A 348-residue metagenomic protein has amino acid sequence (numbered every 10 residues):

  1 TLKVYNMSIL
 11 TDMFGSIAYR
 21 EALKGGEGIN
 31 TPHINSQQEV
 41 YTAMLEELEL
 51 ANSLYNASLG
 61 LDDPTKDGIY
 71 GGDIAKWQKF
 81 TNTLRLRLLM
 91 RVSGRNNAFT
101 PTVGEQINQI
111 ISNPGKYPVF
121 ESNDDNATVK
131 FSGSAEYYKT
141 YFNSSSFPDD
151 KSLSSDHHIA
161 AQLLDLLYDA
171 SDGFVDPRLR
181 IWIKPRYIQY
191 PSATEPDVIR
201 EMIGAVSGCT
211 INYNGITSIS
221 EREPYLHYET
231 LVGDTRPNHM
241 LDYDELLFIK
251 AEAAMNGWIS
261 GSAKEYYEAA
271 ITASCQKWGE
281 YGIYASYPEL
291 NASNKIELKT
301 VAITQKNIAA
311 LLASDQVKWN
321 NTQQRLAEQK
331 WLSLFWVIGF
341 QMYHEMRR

Functional and structural regions predicted by a protein language model:
T1-G282, N320-Q323, Q329: Structured, solvent-exposed acidic/aromatic patches
S274-R348: C-terminal functional modules
